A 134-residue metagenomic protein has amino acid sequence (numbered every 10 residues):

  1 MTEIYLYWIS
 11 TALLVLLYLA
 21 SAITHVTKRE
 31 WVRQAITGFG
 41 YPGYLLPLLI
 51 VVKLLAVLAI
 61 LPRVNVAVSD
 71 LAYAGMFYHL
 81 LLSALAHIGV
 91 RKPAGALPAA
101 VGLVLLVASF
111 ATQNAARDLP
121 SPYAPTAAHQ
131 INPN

Functional and structural regions predicted by a protein language model:
M1-N134: Membrane-interface extramembranous regions
